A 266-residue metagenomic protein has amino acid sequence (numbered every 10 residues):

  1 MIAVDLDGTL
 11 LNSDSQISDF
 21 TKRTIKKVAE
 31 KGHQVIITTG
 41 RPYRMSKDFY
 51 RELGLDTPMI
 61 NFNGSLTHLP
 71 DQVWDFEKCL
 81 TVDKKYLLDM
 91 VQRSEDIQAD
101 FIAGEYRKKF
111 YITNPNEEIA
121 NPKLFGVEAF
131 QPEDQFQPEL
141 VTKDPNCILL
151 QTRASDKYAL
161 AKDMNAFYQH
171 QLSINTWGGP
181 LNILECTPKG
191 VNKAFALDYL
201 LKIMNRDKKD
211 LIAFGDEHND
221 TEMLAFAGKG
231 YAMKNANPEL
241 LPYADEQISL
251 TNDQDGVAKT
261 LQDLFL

Functional and structural regions predicted by a protein language model:
M1, S18, L184-L266: Mg2+-dependent phosphoryl-transfer enzymes with acidic/Ser/Thr/Gly-rich catalytic loops
M1-D14, L224: Asp-based phosphoryl-transfer active-site loop
L10, L69-P70, D75-F76, L181-E185: A short acidic, helix-capping loop that chelates divalent metal ions and anchors anionic groups
Q16-I119: Active-site phosphate-binding/coordination module
K27, R93, D163-A166, E239: Alpha-helical scaffold elements within enzyme catalytic domains, especially in hydrolases
G32-I36, D56-T57, N146-C147, K209-D210 (+1 more regions): Short active-site oxyanion
L53-L55, N63, F167-H170, F226-A227 (+1 more regions): Short, structured coil segments at secondary-structure junctions
I97-F101, E105-F214, H218: Conserved acidic, metal-coordinating active-site core of Asp-based, Mg2+-dependent phosphoryl-transfer enzymes
